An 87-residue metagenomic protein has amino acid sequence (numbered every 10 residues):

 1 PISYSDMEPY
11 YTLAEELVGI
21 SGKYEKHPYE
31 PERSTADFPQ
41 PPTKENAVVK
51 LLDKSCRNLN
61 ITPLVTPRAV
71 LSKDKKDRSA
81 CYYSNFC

Functional and structural regions predicted by a protein language model:
P1-C87: Conserved redox-cofactor binding core of oxidoreductases
